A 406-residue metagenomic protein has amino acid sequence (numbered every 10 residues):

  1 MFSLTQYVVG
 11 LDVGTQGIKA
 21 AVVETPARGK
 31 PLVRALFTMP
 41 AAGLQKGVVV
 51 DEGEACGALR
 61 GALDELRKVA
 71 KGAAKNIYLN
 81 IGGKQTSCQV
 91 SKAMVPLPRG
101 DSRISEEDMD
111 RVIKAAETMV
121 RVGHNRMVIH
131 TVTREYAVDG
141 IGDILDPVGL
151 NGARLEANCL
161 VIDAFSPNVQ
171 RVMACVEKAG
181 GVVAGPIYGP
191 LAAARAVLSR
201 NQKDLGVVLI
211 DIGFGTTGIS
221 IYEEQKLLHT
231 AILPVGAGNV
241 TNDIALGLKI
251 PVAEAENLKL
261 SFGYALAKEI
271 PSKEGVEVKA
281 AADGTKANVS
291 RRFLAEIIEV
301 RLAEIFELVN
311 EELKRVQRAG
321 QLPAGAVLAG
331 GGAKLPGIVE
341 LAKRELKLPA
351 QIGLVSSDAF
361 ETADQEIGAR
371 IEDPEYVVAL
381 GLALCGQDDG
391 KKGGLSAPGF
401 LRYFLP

Functional and structural regions predicted by a protein language model:
M1-G17, A21-L209, K226-L228, A237 (+6 more regions): Nucleotide/phosphate-binding catalytic cleft detector across ATP-hydrolyzing and phosphate-transferring enzymes
K46-V49, N242-D243, F360-Q365: Short, charged, surface-exposed secondary-structure boundary motifs
S105-D110, R344-A379: Conserved phosphate-binding/catalytic loops in two-lobed NTP-binding clefts
S199-N201, G332-E345: Short glycine/threonine-rich loop-to-helix capping motif typified by GTGT followed within a few residues by an Asp-Pro
L205-G247: Glycine-rich phosphate-binding loop of actin/hexokinase-like ATP-binding domains
G236, V240, K334, E375-G381: Catalytic-loop motifs flanking and including active-site residues across diverse enzymes
R301-N310: A general structural motif
V309, L328, L382: Hydrophobic, well-ordered secondary-structure elements that form the walls of internal hydrophobic environments
